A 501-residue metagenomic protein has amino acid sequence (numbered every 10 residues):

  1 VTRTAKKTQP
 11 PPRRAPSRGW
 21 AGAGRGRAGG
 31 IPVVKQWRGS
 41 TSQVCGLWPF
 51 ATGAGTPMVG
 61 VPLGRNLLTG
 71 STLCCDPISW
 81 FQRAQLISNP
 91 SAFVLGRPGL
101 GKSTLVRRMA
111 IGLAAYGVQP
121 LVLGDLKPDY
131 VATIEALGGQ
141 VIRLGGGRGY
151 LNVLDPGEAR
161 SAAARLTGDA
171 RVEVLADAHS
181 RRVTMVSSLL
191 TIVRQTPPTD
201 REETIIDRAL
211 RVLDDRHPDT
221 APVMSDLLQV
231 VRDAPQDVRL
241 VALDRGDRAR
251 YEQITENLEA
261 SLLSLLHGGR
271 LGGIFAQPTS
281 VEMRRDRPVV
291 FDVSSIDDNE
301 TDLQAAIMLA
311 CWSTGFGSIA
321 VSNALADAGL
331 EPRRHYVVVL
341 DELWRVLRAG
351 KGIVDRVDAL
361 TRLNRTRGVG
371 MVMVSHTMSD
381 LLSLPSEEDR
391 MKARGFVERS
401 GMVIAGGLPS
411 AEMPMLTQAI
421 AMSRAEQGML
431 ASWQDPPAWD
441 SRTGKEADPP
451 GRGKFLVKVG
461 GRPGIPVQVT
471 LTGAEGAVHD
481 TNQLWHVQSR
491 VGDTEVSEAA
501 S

Functional and structural regions predicted by a protein language model:
V1-F93, A500-S501: Basic- and hydrophobic-enriched, low-structure N-terminal and domain-boundary segments that flank ATP-binding catalytic
W48-L68, E135, R160-V369, E446-P449 (+1 more regions): P-loop NTPase motor domains
C75, A84, S91-L95, T104 (+1 more regions): Switch/coupling segment of Walker-type NTPase motor domains
S79-W80, L86-L100, R107-A110, D297-M429 (+1 more regions): Conserved P-loop NTPase motor cores
Q82, G101, P128-A132, G149-L151 (+9 more regions): Flexible loop/turn segments at secondary-structure boundaries
V141-R143, P288-V290, V403-A405: Conserved beta-strand scaffold positions in the cores of enzyme catalytic domains, especially in NTP/NDP-utilizing
R143-G147, L325-A326, M371-M373, Q427-R442: A generic structural motif
G168-P222, P385-S501: P-loop NTPase motor core of the ASCE superfamily
